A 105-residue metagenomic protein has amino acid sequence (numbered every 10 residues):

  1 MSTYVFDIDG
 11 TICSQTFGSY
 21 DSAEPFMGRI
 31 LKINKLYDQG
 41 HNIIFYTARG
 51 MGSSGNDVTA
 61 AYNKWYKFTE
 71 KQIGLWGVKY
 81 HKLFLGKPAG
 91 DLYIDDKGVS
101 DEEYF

Functional and structural regions predicted by a protein language model:
M1-F105: Catalytic phosphate/metal-binding cores of nucleic-acid and nucleotide-processing enzymes, i.e., regions that mediate
